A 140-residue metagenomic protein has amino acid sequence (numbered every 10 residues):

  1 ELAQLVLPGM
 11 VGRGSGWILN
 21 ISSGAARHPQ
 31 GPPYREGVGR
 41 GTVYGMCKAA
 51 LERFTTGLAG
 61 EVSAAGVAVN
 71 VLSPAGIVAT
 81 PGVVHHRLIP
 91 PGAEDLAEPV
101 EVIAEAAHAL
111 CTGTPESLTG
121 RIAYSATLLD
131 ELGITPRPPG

Functional and structural regions predicted by a protein language model:
A3-Q4, T56: A short, exposed helix-loop element centered on a Lys and neighboring polar residues
V11, W17-A64, G76-V78: Catalytic loop of short-chain dehydrogenase/reductase
Q30-G31, P81, R121, I134: Short glycine-/acidic-enriched loop or helix-start segments at secondary-structure transitions that form or flank
P32-R35, A64, V71-E94: A glycine/serine/threonine-rich, flexible loop-to-helix segment that serves as the NAD(P) cofactor-binding "lid"
A64, V71-L72, P91-G140: C-terminal helical subdomain
